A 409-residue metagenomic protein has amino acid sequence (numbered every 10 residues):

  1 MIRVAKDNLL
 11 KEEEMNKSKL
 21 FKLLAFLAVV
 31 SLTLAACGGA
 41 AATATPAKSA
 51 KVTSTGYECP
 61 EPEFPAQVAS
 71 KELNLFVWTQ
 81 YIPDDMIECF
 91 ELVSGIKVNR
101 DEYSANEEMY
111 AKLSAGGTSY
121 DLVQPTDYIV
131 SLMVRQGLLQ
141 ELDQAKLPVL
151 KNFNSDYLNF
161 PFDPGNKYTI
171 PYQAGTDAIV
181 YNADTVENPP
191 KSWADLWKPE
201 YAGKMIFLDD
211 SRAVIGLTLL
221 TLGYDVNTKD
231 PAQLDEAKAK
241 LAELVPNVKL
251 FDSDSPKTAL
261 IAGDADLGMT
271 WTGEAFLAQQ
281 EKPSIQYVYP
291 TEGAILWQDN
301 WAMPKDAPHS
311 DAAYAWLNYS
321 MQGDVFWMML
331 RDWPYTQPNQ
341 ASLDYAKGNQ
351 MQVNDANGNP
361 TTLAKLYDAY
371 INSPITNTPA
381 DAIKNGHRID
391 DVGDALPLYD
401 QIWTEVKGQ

Functional and structural regions predicted by a protein language model:
M1-E72: Short, low-complexity disordered leader/linker segments with a strong preference for bacterial N-terminal type II
K48-L132: Early extracytoplasmic/lumenal segment of secretory-pathway proteins
L73-D84, E108, S119-Y120, Q124-D264: Extracytoplasmic ligand-binding site segments that recognize negatively charged/polar headgroups
I129-L132, I261, L267-S284: A ligand-binding cleft/hinge motif common to bilobed small-molecule-binding domains
N152, L234-E243, E281-K305: Periplasmic-binding protein-like
A178-T185, L220-G223, W297-A312, M328-R331: A bilobed periplasmic-binding-protein/Venus flytrap-type ligand-binding module shared by bacterial periplasmic
P304-T378: Mature extracytoplasmic/periplasmic domains
N372-Q409: Conserved C-terminal helix/tail region of periplasmic/extracytoplasmic solute-binding proteins
